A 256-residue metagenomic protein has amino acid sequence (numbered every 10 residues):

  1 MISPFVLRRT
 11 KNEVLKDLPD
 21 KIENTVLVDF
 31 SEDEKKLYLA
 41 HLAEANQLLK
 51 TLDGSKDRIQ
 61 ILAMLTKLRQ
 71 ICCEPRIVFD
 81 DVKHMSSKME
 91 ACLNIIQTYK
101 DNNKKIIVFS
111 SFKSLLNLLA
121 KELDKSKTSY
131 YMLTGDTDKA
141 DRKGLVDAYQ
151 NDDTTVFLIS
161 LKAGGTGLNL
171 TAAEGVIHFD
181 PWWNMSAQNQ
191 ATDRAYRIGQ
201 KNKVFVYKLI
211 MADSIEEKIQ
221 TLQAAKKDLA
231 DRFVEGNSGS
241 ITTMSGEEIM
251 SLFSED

Functional and structural regions predicted by a protein language model:
M1-N12, Q200: Conserved P-loop NTPase motor "coupling/switch" region that bridges the ATPase
I2, L68, Q223: A residue-level signal for conserved active-site and pocket-lining positions in enzyme catalytic cores
E13-L39, L52-L168, G239-D256: Conserved Helicase C-terminal RecA-like lobe
V14-A43, D141, V156-S240, M244: SF2 helicase/translocase ATPase core recognition
E44-K50: Cytochrome P450 catalytic domain signature, combining two hallmark sequence patches
A45, L229-A230, E248-I249, F253: Generic structural signal of hydrophobic/aromatic residues within well-ordered alpha-helices of folded domains
